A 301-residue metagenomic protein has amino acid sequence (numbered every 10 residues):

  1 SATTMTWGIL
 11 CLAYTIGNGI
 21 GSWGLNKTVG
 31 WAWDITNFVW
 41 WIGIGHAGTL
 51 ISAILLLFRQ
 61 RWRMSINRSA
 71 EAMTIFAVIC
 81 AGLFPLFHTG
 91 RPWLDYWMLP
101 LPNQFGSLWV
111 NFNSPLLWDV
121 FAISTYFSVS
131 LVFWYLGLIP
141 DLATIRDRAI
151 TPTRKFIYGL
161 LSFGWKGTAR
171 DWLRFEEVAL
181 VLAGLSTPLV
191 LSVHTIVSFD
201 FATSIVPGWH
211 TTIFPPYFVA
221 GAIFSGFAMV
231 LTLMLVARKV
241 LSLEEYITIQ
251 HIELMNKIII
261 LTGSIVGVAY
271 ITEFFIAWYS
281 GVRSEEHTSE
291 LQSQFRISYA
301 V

Functional and structural regions predicted by a protein language model:
S1-A47: N-terminal signal-anchor module of multipass membrane proteins
S1-Y14, S107-S289, S293-S298: Long, contiguous internal "core" modules enriched in hydrophobic/ aromatic residues
A13-N18, P85-M98: Transmembrane alpha-helix boundary signature
N18-W23, Y96-N103, W278-E286: Peri-membrane helix termini and adjoining interfacial loops of integral membrane proteins
W41-Q60, S130-F133: Central hydrophobic cores of alpha-helical transmembrane segments in multi-pass inner-membrane proteins across all
L56-A70, L94-N103: Flexible loop linkers connecting adjacent transmembrane helices in multi-pass alpha-helical membrane transporters
E71-G82: Elongated alpha-helical scaffolds
C80-T89, S130: Mid-bilayer segments of alpha-helical transmembrane spans in multi-pass integral membrane proteins that mediate
